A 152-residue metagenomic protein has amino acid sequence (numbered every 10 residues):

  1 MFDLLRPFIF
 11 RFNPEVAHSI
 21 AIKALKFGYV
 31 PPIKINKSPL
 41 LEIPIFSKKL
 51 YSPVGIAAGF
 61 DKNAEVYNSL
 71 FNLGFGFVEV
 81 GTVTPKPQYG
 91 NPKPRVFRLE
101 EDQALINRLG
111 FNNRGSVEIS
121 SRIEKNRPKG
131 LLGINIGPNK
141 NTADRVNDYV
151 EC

Functional and structural regions predicted by a protein language model:
F2-I43, N107-N112, S116: An N-cap/entry alpha-helix motif that binds or orients negatively charged groups
N13, I56, V78, I119: Conserved, mostly hydrophobic/aromatic
V16, I45-K49, V54, A64 (+4 more regions): Solvent-exposed, flexible loop/coil residues
Y29-E65: Active-site-flanking structural segment that lines cofactor/substrate pockets
L50, A58-F60, F71, G110-C152: Conserved alpha/beta-domain cores
L50, G59, V66-K86: Active-site cofactor/substrate anionic-group-binding motifs, chiefly glycine- and Lys/Arg-rich phosphate-binding loops
V66-L70, Q88-R95, D144-V146: Short, conserved acidic/polar surface loops in the N-terminal third of protein domains
G81-L131: A gly/proline- and charged-residue-enriched helix-loop-helix capping module
